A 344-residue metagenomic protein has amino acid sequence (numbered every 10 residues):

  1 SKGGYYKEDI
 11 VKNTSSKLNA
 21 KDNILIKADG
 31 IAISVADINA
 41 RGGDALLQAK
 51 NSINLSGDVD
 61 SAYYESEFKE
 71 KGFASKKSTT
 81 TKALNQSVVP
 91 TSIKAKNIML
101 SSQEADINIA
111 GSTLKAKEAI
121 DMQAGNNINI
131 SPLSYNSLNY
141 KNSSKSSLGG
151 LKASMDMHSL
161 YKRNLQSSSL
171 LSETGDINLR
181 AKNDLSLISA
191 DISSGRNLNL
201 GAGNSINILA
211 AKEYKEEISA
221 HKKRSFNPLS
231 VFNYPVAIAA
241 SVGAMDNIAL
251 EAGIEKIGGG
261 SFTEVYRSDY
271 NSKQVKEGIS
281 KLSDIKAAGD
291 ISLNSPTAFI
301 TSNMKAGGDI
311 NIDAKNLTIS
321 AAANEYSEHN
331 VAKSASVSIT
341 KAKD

Functional and structural regions predicted by a protein language model:
S1-D344: Binding/recognition "hotspot" determinant
